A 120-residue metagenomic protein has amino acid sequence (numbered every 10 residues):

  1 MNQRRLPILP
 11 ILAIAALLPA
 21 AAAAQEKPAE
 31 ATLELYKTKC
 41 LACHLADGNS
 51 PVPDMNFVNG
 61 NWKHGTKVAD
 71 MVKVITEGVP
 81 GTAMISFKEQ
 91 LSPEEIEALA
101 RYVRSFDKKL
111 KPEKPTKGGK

Functional and structural regions predicted by a protein language model:
M1-I11: Bacterial N-terminal signal peptides that target proteins for export
L9-P19: Bacterial N-terminal signal peptides
A20-A24: Sec/Tat signal peptide C-region and signal peptidase I cleavage site
Q25-K39, I85-K120: Flexible coil segments in periplasmic/lumen-exposed cytochrome c-class electron-transfer proteins
E30, L45-V74: Gly/Gly-Pro-rich "capping" loops immediately C-terminal to redox-active cysteine motifs in periplasmic/lumenal
H44, T76, R104-D107: Protein kinase-like catalytic domain
A69-F87: Short Fe-S-cluster ligation motifs
